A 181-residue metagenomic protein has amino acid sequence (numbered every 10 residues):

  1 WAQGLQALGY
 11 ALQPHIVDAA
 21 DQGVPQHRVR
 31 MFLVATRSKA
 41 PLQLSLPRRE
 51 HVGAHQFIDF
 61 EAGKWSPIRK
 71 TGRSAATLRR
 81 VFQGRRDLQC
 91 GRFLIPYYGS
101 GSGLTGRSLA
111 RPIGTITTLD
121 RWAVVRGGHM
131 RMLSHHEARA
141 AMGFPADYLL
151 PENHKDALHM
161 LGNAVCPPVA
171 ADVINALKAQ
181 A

Functional and structural regions predicted by a protein language model:
W1-L109, G114-T115: Class I S-adenosyl-L-methionine
K70-A181: C-terminal target-recognition/interaction regions appended to catalytic cores
